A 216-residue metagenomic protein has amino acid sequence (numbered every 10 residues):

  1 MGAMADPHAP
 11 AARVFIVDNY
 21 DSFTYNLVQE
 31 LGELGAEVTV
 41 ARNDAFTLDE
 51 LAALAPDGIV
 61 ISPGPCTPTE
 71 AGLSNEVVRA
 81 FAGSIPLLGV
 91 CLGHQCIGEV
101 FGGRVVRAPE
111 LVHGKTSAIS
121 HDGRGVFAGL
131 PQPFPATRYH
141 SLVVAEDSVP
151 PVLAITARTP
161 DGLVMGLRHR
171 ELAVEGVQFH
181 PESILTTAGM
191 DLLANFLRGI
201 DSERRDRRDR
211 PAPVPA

Functional and structural regions predicted by a protein language model:
M1-G83, T187, A194-A216: N-terminal beta1-alpha1 cap of cysteine-dependent amidohydrolase-like domains
A11-R13, G32, P56-G129, P133 (+1 more regions): Cysteine-nucleophile active-site neighborhood
I16, T137-R138, Q178: Short beta-strand segments
T39-A45, S117-S120, R138-Y139, A157-P160: Short gly/ser/thr-rich secondary-structure transition/capping motifs
C91, H140, H180: Histidine-centered divalent metal-coordination motifs
G125-E171: Catalytic beta-strand/loop cores that center a nucleophilic Ser/Cys/Thr and support acyl-enzyme chemistry
P160-R204: A glycine-centered loop/beta-turn motif at secondary-structure junctions
